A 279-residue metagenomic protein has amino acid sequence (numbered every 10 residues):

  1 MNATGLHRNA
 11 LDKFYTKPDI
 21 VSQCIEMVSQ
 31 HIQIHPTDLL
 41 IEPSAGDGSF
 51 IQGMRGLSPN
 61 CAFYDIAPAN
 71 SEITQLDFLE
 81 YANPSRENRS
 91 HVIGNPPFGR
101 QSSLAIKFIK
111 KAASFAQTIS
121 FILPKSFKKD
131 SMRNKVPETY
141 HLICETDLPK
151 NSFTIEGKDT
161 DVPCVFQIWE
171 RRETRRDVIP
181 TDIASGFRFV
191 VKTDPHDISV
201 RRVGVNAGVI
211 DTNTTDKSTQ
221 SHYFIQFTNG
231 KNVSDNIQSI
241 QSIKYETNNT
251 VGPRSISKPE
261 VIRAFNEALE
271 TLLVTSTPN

Functional and structural regions predicted by a protein language model:
M1-N279: Class I S-adenosyl-L-methionine-dependent methyltransferase catalytic core
